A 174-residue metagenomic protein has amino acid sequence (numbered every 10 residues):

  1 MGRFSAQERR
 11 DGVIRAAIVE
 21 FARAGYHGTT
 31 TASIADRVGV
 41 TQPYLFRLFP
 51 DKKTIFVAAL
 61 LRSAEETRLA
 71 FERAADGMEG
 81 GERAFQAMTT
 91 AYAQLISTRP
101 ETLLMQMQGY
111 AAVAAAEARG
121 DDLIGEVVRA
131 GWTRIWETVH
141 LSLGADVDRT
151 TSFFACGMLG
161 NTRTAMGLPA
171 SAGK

Functional and structural regions predicted by a protein language model:
M1-A6, A172-G173: N-terminal intrinsically disordered/low-complexity leader segments
R9-G12, A16, E20-T54, A58: Helix-turn-helix
A16, E20-R23, A70-A74, M105-A112: Solvent-exposed, amphipathic alpha-helical segments
K52, A59, S63, T67 (+2 more regions): Hydrophobic/aromatic residues within well-ordered alpha-helical segments
A58, E65, F71-P100: Hydrophobic alpha-helical connector segments
F85, S97-R119: Amphipathic alpha-helical segments used for helix-helix packing
Y92, Q106-Y110, F153-G157: Short alpha-helical scaffolding segments that buttress acidic/His motifs in well-ordered protein cores
A115-K174: Hydrophobic/aromatic-rich alpha-helical bundle segments in the mid-to-C-terminal region
